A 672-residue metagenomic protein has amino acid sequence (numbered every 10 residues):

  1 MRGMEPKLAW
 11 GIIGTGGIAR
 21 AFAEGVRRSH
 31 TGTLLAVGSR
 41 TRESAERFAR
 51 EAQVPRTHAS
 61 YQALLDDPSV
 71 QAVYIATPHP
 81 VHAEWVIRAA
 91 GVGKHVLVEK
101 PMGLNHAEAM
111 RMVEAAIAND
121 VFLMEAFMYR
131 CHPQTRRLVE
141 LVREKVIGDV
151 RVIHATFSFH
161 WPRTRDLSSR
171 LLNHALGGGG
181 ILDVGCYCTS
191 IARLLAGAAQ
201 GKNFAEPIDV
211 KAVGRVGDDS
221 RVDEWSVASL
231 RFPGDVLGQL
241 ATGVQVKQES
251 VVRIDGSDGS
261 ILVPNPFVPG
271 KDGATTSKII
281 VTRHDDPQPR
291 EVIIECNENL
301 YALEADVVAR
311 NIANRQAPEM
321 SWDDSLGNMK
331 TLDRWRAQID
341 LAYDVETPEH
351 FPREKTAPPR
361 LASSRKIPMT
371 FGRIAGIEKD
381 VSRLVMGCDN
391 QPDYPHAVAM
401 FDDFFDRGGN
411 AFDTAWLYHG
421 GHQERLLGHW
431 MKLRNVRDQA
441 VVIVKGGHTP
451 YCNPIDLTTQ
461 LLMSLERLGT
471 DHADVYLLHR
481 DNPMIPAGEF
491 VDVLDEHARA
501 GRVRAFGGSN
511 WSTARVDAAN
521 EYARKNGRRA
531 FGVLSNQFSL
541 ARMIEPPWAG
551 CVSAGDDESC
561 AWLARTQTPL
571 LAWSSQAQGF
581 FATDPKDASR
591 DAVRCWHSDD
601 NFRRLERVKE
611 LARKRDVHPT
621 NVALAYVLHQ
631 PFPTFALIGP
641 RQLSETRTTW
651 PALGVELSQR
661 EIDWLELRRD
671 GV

Functional and structural regions predicted by a protein language model:
M1-A52: N-terminal Rossmann-like dinucleotide-binding module
M1-M4, A72-Y74, V308-P368: C-terminal helix-rich "cap/oligomerization" subdomain common to oxidoreductases
K7, G256-D323, G327-K330, D344-V345: C-terminal glycine/acidic-rich active-site capping loop/insertion
A52-A115: Beta-loop-alpha module in the N-terminal Rossmann-like domain of NAD(P)-dependent dehydrogenases, especially those
Y129-K211, V216-D219: Predominantly a Rossmann-like dinucleotide-binding segment in NAD(P)-dependent oxidoreductases
S190-G270, D306-Q316, E349-P359: Contiguous beta-strand/loop segments that form the cofactor/metal-binding neighborhood of enzyme cores
A228, D481, I485-V672: Beta/alpha (TIM)-barrel catalytic core signal, keyed to glycine-rich beta->alpha loops juxtaposed to Asp/Glu that bind
E349-A440, R499: N-terminal binding-site loop/beta-alpha segment at the start of enzyme catalytic domains that lines or forms
